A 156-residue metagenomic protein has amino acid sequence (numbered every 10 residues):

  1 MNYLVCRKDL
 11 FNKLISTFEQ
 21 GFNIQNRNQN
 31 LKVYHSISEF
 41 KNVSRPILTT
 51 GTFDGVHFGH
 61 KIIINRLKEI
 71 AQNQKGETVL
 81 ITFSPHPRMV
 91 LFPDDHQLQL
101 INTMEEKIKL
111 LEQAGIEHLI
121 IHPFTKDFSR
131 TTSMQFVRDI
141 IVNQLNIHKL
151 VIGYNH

Functional and structural regions predicted by a protein language model:
N2-H156: Nucleotidyltransferase catalytic core that binds NTPs
